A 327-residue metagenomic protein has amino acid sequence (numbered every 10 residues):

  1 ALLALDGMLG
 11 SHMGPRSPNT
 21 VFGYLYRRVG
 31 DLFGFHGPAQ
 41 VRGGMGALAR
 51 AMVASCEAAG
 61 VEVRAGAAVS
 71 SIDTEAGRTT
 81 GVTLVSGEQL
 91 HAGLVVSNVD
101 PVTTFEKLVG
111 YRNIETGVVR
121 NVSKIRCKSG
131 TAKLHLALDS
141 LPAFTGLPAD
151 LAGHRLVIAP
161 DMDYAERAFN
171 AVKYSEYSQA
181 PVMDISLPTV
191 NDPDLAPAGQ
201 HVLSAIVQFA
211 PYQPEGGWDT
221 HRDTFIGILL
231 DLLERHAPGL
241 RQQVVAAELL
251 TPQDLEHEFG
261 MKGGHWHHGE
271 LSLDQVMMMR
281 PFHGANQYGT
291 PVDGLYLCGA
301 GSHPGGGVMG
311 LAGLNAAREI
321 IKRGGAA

Functional and structural regions predicted by a protein language model:
A1-A59, G66, M261-Q275: Active-site/ligand-binding neighborhood in enzyme catalytic cores
L2-P15, A159, S178-S186, G239-H303: A glycine-rich dinucleotide-binding beta-alpha-beta segment and adjacent secondary-structure elements that constitute
Q40-V41, A68-A196: Mid-domain catalytic core of redox enzymes that form a hydrophobic substrate pocket/lid adjacent to a catalytic redox
A68, D73-T74, L250-P252, K322-A327: Active-site-proximal substrate-binding core of FAD-dependent oxidoreductases
V96, L136, A205, L229 (+4 more regions): Hydrophobic, well-ordered secondary-structure elements that form the walls of internal hydrophobic environments
V102-K107, A137-D139, P197-L232: Conserved FAD/dinucleotide-binding core of flavoprotein oxidoreductases
L141-P142, N170-S178, W218-H257: Flavin-binding catalytic cores
A300-I321: A conserved FAD-binding loop/helix module that cradles the flavin
